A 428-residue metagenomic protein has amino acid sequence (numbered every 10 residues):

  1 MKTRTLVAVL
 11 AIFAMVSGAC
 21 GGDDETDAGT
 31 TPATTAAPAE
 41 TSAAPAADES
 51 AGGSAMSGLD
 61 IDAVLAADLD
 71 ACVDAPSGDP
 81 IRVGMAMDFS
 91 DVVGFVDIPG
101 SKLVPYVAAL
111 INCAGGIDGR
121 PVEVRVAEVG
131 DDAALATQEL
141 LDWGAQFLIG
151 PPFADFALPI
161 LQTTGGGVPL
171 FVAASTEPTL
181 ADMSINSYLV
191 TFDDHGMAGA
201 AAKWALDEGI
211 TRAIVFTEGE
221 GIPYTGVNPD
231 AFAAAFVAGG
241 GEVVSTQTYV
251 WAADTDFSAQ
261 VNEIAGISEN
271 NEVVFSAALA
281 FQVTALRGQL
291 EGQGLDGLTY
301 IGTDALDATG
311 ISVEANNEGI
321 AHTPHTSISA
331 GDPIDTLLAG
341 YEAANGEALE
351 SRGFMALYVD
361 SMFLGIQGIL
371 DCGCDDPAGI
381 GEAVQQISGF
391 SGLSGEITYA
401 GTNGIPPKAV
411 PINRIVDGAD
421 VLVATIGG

Functional and structural regions predicted by a protein language model:
A19-T30: Bacterial lipoprotein signal-peptidase II cleavage site
D24, D68, F95-K102, A114-L180 (+4 more regions): Beta-alpha junction/loop-to-helix N-cap segments that form part of ligand/metal-binding clefts
A47, A51-D70, S388-G428: Solvent-exposed, acidic/polar segments of extracytosolic/periplasmic ligand-binding ectodomains
G53-P105, A127-D131, E220-G226, E350-A356: Extracytoplasmic "Venus flytrap"
F89, S187-A252: An alpha-beta-alpha
Q162-G166, N228-H325: Extracellular/periplasmic bilobed ligand-binding domains
S187, Q289-V359, L370, V416 (+1 more regions): Extracellular/periplasmic periplasmic-binding protein-like sensory domains
A344-M355, I366-A419: Segments of small-molecule ligand-sensing domains
